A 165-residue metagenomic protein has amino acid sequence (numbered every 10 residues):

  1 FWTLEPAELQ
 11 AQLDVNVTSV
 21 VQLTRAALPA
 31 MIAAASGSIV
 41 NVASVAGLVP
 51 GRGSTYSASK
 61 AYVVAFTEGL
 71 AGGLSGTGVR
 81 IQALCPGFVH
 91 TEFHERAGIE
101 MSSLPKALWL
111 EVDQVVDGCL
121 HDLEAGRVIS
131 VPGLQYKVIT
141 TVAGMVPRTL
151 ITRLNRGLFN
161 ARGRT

Functional and structural regions predicted by a protein language model:
F1, E5-Q10: Substrate-binding pocket helix/loop in short-chain dehydrogenase/reductase
T24, S59: Active-site helix of classical SDR
A26-A35: A short helix-coil junction within the Rossmann-fold of NAD(P)-dependent oxidoreductases
S44: Residue(s) in the substrate-gating loop at a strand-loop-helix junction that position the organic substrate next
V49, G69-R80: Active-site-adjacent segment of SDR/Rossmann-fold oxidoreductases
A83, S103-I139: C-terminal helical subdomain
P86-R96, E100-S102: Short, flexible catalytic-loop segment of classical short-chain dehydrogenase/reductase
